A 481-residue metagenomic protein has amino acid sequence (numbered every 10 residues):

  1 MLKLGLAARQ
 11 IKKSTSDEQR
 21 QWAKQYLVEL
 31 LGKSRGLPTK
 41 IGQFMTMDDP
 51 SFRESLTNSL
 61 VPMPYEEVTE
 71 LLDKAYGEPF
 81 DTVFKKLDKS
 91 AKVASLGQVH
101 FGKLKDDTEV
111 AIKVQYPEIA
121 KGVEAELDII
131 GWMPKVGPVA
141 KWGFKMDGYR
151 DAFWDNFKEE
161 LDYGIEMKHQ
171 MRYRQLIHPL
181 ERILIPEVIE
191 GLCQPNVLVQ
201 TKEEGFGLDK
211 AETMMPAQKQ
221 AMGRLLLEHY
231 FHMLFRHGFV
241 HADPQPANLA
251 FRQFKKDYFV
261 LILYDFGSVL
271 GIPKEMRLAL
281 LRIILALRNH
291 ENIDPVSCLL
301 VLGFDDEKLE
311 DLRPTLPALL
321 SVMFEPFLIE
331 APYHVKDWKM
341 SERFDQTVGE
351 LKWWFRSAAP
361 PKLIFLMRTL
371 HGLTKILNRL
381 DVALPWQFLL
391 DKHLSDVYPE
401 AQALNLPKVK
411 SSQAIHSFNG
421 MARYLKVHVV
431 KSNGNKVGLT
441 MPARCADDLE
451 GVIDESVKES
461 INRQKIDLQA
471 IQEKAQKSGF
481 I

Functional and structural regions predicted by a protein language model:
M1-F231, F251-K274, L285, N289 (+1 more regions): Broad phosphate/nucleotide-binding scaffolds in NTP-utilizing and phosphate-metabolizing enzymes
T82-V83, L87, K168-H169, L176 (+2 more regions): Phosphate-interacting basic helix/loop segments used at nucleotide- and nucleic-acid interfaces
F101, A111, K426, G438-T440: Beta-strand secondary-structure signal
K103-D106, V429-N433: Short acidic, glycine-rich loop/turn motifs
P117, E204-G205, S432, R444-A446: Residue-level signature for short turns and capping positions that connect secondary-structure elements
F239-P246: Catalytic-loop of the protein kinase fold
L280-R282: Short amphipathic alpha-helical recognition elements used for nucleic-acid or partner binding across transcription
N405-K426, N433-G438, C445-I481: Compositionally biased, non-globular sequence tracts
